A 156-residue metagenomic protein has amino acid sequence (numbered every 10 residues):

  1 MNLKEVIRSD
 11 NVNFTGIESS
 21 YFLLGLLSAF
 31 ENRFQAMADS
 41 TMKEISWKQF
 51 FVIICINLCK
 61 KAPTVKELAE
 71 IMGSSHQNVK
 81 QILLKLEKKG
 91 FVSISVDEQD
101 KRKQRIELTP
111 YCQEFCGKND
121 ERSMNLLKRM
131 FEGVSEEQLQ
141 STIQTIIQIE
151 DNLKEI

Functional and structural regions predicted by a protein language model:
M1-K43: N-terminal leader segment of winged-helix/HTH proteins
M1-T15, E137-I156: C-terminal regulatory/oligomerization modules of transcriptional regulators
S19, F34, I45-Q49, Y111 (+1 more regions): N-terminal positioning helix adjacent to the helix-turn-helix/winged-helix DNA-binding module
F22, F51-C55, E114: Pre-recognition alpha-helix immediately N-terminal to the DNA-recognition helix within helix-turn-helix or winged-helix
F30, F34-M37, M72, C112-F115 (+3 more regions): Alpha-helical linker/hinge and terminal dimerization helices associated with HTH transcriptional regulators
N32-S75: N-terminal helix-turn-helix DNA-binding core of bacterial DNA-binding proteins
L84-I143: Charged, amphipathic alpha-helical coiled-coil/dimerization segments
